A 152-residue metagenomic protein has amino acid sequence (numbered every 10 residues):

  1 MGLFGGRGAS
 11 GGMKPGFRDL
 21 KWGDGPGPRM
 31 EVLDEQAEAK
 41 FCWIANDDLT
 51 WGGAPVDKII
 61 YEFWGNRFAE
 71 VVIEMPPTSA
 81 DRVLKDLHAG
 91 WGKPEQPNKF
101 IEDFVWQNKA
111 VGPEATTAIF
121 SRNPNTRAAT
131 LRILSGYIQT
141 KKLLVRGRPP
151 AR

Functional and structural regions predicted by a protein language model:
M1-N46, E70-R152: Non-cytosolic coordination micro-motifs
F17, A54-V56, N66-F68: Extracytoplasmic
K40, D47-I60: A glycine-rich, hydrophobic loop/mini-helix early in the fold
